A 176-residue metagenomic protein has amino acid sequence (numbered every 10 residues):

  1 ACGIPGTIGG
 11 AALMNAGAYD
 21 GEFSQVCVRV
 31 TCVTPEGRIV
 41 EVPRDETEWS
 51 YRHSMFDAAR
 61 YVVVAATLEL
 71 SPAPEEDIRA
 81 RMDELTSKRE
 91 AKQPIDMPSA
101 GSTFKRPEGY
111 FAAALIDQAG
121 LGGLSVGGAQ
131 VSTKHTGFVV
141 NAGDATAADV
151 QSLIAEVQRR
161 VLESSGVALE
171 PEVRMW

Functional and structural regions predicted by a protein language model:
A1-V28, S99: A gly/ser-rich beta-alpha-beta helix-loop segment of oxidoreductase catalytic cores
V33-S152, E156-W176: Phosphate/pyrophosphate- and phosphate-bearing ligand-binding catalytic cores of soluble enzymes
